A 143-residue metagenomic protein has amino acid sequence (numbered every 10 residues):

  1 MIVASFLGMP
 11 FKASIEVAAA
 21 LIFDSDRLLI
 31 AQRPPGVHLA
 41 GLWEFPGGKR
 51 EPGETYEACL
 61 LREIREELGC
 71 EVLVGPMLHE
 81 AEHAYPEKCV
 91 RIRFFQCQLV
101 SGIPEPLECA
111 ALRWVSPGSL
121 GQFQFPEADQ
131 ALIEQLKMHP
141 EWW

Functional and structural regions predicted by a protein language model:
I2-F6, P76-L78: Short Pro/Gly-enriched beta-strand edge/turn motifs at strand-loop
A4-L28, K49: Conserved N-terminal beta-strand and adjoining loop/helix that marks the start of the Nudix/MutT-like hydrolase domain
E16-A18, D26, V90-R93, A110: Change "...and in nucleic-acid phosphodiester-cleaving endonucleases..." to "...and in nucleic-acid processing enzymes
V37-L42: A conserved beta-turn-beta hairpin within the catalytic core of GNAT-like acetyltransferases that forms part
F45-M77, S116: The catalytic Nudix box helix
E71, E80-E105, A111-R113, P117 (+1 more regions): Active-site-adjacent beta-strand/loop module that shapes the phosphate/pyrophosphate-binding cleft
A128-W143: Charged phosphate-binding loop/patch that engages nucleotide di/tri-phosphates or the phosphate backbone of nucleic
